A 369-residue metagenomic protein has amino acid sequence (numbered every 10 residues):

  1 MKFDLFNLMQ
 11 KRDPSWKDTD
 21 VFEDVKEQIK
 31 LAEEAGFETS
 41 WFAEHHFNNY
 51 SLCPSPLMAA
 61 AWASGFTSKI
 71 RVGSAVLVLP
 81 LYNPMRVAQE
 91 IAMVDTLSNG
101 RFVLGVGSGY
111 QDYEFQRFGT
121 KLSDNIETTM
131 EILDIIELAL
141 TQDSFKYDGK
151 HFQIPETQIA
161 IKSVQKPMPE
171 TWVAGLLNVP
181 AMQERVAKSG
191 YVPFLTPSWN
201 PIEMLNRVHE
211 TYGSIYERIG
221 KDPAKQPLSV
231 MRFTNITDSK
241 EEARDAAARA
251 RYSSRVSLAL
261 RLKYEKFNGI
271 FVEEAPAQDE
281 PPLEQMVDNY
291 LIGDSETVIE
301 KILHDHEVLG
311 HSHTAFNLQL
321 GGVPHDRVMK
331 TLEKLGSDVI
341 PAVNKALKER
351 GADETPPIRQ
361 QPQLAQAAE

Functional and structural regions predicted by a protein language model:
M1-V72, P167-P169, D353-R359, A365-E369: N-terminal beta1-alpha1-beta2 module of alpha/beta enzyme domains
K2-D20, P80-H151, G190-F194, W199-M204: Flexible, glycine-rich active-site loops centered on histidine and acidic residues that chelate a metal or position
F3, G36, E44, A63 (+9 more regions): Conserved, mostly hydrophobic/aromatic
F3-L5, S40-F42, V72-S74, F102-V106 (+4 more regions): Hydrophobic faces of well-ordered beta-strands that scaffold small-molecule active sites in alpha/beta enzyme cores
L5, D124-I159, I202-H311, I340 (+1 more regions): An alpha-helical appendage that flanks or caps ligand/catalytic pockets
M9-F22, L77-M85, P167-L177, M286-S295: Active-site mouth loops of central-metabolism enzymes
T19-L31, E90, L177-E184, T297-H304: Short, acidic/polar
E33, A60-S68, I91, D95-R101 (+3 more regions): Acidic (Asp/Glu)-rich catalytic clusters
